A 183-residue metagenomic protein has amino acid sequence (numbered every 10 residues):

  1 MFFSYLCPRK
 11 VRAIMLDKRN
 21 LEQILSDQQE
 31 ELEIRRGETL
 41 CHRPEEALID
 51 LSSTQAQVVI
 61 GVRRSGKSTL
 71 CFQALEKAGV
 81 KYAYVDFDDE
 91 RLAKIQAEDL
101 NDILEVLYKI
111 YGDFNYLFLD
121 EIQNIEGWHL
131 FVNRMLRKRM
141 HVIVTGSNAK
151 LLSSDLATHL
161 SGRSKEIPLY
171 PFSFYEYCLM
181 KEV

Functional and structural regions predicted by a protein language model:
M1-V183: Phosphate-binding site recognition
